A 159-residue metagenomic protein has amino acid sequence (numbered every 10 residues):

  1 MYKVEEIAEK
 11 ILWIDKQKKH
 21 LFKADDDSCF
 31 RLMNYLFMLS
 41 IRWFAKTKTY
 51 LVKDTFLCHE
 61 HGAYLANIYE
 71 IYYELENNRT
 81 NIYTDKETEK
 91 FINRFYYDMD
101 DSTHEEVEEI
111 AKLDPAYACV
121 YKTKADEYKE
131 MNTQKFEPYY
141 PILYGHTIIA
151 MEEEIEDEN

Functional and structural regions predicted by a protein language model:
M1-N159: Domain-edge interaction signal
